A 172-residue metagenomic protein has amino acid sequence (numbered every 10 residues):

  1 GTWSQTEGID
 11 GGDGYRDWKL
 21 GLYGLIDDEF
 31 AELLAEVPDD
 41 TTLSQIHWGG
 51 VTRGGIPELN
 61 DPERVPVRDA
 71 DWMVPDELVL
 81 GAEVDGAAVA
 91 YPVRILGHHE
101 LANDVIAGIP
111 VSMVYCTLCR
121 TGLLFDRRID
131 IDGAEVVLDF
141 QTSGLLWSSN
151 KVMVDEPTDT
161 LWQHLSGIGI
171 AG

Functional and structural regions predicted by a protein language model:
G1-G172: Intrinsically disordered, flexible peripheral segments
